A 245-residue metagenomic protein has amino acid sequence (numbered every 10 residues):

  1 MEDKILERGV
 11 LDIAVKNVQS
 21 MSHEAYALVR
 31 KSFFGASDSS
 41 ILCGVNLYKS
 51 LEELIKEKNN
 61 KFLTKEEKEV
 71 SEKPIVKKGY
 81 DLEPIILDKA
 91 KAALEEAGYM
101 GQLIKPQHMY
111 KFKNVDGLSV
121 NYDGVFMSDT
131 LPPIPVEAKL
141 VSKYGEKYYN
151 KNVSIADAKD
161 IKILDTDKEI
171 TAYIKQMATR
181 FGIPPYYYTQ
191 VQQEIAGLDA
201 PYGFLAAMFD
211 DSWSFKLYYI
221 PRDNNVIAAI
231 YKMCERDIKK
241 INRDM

Functional and structural regions predicted by a protein language model:
M1-D81, E95, I161-I170: Charged, glycine-rich intrinsically disordered N-terminal tails and low-complexity linkers that flank
V45, V76-P84, P184, N224-Y231: Generic detection of long, well-ordered alpha-helical segments
E52, L87, V191: Generic structural marker for isolated residues within well-ordered, non-membrane alpha-helices of soluble domains
N59-K61, L82-P84, D88, Q107-Y110 (+1 more regions): Short glycine-rich, polar/acidic loop-and-turn segments at beta strand-coil junctions
I75-L103: Acidic-basic catalytic patches of nuclease active cores, encompassing PD-(D/E)XK and other metal-cofactor nuclease
D81, R243-M245: Contiguous, amphipathic alpha-helical segments that mediate oligomerization or scaffolding in large protein assemblies
E95-Y122, F126-R243: Nucleic-acid nuclease catalytic cores
